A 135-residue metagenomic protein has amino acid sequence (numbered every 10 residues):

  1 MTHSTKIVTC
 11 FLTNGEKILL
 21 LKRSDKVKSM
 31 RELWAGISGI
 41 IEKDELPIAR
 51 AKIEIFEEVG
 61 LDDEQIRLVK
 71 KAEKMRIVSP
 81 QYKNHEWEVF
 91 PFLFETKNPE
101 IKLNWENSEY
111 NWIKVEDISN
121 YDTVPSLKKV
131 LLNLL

Functional and structural regions predicted by a protein language model:
M1-L19, I37-I40, L93: Conserved N-terminal beta-strand and adjoining loop/helix that marks the start of the Nudix/MutT-like hydrolase domain
T5, N14-E16, A72-E100, N111: Active-site-adjacent beta-strand/loop module that shapes the phosphate/pyrophosphate-binding cleft
K17-E57: Conserved Nudix-box catalytic region and its N-terminal flanking loop in Nudix hydrolases and closely related
W34-I37, K43, S79-N84, L93 (+1 more regions): Functional cleft and adjacent loop/helix regions within the main domain that mediate ligand binding or catalysis
D62-A72: A short coil-to-beta-strand element that immediately follows conserved catalytic motifs
P91-L93, K102-L131: NUDIX/MutT-family hydrolases
